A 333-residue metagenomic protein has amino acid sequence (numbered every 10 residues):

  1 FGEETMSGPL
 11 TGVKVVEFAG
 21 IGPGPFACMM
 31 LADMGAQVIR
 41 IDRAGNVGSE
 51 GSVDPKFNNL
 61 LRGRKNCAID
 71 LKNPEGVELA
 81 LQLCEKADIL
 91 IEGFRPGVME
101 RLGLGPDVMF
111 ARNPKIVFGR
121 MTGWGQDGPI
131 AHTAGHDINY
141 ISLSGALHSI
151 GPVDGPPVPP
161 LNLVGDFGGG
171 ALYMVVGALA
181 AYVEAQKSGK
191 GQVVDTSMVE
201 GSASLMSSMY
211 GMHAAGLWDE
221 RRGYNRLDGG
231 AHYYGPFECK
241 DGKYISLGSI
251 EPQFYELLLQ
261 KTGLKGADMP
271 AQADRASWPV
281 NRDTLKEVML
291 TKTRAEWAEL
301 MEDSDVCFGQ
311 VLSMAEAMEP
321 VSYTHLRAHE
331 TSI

Functional and structural regions predicted by a protein language model:
G2-G177, A181-K187, T284: N-terminal helix-loop segment corresponding to the beta1-alpha1 unit of nucleotide/adenylate-binding folds
I41, A215-R221: Short Pro/Gly-enriched beta-strand edge/turn motifs at strand-loop
W124-G125, M198-A203, D241-K243, S249-F254 (+1 more regions): Glycine-rich beta-alpha junction loops
Q126, D154-G165, Q186-S202, R222-G229 (+1 more regions): Conserved Rossmann-fold dehydrogenase catalytic segment
S144, G170-G191, S204-G216, L257-L264: Oxidoreductase and adenylate-handling cofactor-binding alpha/beta cores
Y233-F308: Aromatic-enriched alpha-helical interface/lid elements that frame and gate functional surfaces
E302-Y323: Conserved PLP cofactor-binding pocket of PLP-dependent enzymes
T324-T331: Conserved small/polar residues in nucleotide/adenosyl-binding loops
